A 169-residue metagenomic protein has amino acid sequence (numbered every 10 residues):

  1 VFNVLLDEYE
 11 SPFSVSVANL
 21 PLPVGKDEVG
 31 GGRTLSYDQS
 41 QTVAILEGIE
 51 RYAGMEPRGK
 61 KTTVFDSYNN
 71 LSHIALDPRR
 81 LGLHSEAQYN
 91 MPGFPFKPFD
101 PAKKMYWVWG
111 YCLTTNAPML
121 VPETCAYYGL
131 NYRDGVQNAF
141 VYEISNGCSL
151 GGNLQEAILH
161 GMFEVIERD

Functional and structural regions predicted by a protein language model:
V1-D169: Helix-coil modules at protein/domain termini and other flexible surface or pore-lining loops, especially C-terminal
